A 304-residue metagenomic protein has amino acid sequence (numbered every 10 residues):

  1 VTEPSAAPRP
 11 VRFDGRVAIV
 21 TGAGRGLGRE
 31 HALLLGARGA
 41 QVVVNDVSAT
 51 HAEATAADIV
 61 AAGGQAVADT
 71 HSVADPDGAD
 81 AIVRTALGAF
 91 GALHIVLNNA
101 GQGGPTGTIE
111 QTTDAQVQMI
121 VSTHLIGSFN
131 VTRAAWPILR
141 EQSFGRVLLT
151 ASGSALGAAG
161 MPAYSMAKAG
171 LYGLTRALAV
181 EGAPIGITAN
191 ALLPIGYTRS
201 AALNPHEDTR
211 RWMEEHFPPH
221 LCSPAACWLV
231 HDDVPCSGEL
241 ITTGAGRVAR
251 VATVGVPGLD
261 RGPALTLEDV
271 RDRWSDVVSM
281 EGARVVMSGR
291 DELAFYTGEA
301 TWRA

Functional and structural regions predicted by a protein language model:
P10-V43: Canonical Rossmann dinucleotide-binding motif of NAD(H)/NADP(H)-dependent dehydrogenases/reductases, specifically
D14, A62-Q65, T85-N98, G104-P105 (+1 more regions): A glycine-rich helix->loop->beta "capping" turn within Rossmann-like NAD(P)(H)-dependent oxidoreductase domains
A49-T50, T70-A81, D114: The beta1-alpha1 cofactor-binding region of Rossmann-like NAD(H)/NADP(H)-dependent oxidoreductases
G107-I109, T113-Q118: Substrate-binding pocket helix/loop in short-chain dehydrogenase/reductase
T132-R133, R176: A short, exposed helix-loop element centered on a Lys and neighboring polar residues
R146-G170, T175-P184, L193-E215, R247: Catalytic loop of short-chain dehydrogenase/reductase
A191, W212-R303: C-terminal helical subdomain
